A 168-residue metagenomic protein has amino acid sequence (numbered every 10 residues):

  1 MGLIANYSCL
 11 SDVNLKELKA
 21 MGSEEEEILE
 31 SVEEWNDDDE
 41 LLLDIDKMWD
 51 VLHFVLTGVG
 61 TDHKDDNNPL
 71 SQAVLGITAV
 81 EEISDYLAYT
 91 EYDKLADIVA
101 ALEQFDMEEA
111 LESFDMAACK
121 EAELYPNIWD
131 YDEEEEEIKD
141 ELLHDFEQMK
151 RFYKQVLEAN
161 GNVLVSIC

Functional and structural regions predicted by a protein language model:
M1-H144, Q148-R151, Q155: Acidic (Asp/Glu-rich) sequence patches and key acidic residues that form negatively charged surfaces used
V165-C168: Short hydrophobic/aromatic patches at helix-to-coil boundaries
